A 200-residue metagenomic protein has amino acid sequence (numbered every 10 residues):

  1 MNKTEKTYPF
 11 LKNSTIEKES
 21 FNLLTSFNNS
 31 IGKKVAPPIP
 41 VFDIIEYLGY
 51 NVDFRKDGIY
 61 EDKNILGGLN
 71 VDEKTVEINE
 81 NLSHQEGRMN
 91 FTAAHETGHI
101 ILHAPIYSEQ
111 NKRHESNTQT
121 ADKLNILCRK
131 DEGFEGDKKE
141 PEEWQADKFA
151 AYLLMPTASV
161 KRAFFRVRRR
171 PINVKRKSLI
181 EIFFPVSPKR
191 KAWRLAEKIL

Functional and structural regions predicted by a protein language model:
M1-L200: Active-site hotspot residues in diverse enzymes, especially metal/ion-binding acidic/histidine motifs
